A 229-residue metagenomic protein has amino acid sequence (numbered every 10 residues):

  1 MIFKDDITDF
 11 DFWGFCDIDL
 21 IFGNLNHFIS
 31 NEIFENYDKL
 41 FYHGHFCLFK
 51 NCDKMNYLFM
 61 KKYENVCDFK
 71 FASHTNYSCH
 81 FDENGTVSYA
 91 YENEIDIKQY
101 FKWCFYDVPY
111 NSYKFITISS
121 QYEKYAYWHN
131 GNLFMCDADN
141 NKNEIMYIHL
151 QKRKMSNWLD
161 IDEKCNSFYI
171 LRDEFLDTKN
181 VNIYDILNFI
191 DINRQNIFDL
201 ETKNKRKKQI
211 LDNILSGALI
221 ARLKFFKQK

Functional and structural regions predicted by a protein language model:
M1-D9, N51, T178-K179, N188-K229: N-terminal anchoring/stem segment of glycosyltransferases
I2-F41: GT-A fold catalytic core of metal-dependent nucleotide-sugar glycosyltransferases, centered on the diacidic
N24, N51-C52: Short, solvent-exposed helix-helix connector turns and helix-capping sites enriched in acidic/polar residues
Y37-K39, H45, Y125: A generic secondary-structure signal marking the coil-to-beta-strand transition
H45-N51: Short glycine- and hydrophobic/aromatic-rich loop-to-beta-strand nucleating segment in the catalytic cores
D53-L58: Short helix-loop capping/hinge motifs at secondary-structure junctions, enriched in acidic/polar residues
F59-E201, K205: Catalytic core and acceptor-binding pocket of nucleotide-sugar-dependent glycosyltransferases
